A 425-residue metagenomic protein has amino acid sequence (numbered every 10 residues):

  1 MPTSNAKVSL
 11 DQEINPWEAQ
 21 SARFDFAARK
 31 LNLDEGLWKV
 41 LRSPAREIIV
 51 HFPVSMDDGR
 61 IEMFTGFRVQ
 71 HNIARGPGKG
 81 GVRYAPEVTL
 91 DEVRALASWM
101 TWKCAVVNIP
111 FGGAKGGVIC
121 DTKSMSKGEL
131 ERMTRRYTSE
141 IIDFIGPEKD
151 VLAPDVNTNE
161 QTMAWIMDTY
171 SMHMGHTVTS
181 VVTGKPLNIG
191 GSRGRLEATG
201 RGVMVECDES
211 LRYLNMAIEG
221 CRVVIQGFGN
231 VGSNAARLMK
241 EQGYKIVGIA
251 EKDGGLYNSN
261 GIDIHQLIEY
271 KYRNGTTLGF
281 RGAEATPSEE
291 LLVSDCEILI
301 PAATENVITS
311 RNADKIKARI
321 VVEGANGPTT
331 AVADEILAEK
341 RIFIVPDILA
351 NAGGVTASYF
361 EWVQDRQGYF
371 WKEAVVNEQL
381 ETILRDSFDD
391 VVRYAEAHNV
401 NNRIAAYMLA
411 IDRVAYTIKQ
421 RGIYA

Functional and structural regions predicted by a protein language model:
V8-H51: Short, Gly/Pro- and small/polar-rich lid/capping loops
L10-N15, S210-L211, K315-A425: Adenosine-phosphate binding glycine-rich loop
V50-T122: Glycine-rich, N-terminal phosphate-binding loop and its surrounding beta-alpha-beta segment
A85, A105-E219: Glycine/serine-rich phosphate-binding loop and adjoining beta1-alpha1 elements at the start of nucleotide-handling
A95, L152-A153, H176-V182, G248-E251 (+4 more regions): General beta-strand structural signal in soluble alpha/beta enzymes
G191-D295: Glycine-rich phosphate/diphosphate-binding loop of Rossmann-like nucleotide-binding domains
G254-I344: Rossmann-like adenosine-cofactor binding region
